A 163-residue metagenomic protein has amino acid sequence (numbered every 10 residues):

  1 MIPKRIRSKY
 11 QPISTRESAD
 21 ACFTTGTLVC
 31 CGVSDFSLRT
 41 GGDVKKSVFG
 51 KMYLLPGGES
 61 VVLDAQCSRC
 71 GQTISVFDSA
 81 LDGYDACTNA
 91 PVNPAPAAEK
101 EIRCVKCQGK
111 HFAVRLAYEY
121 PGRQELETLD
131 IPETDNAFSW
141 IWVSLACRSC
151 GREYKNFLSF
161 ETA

Functional and structural regions predicted by a protein language model:
P3-S14, C22-G58, D64, S75-P94 (+1 more regions): Short recognition patches in nucleic-acid-associated and regulatory proteins
E17: A short, highly charged nucleic-acid-interacting micro-segment common to nuclease and nuclease-linked defense proteins
E59-Q72, I141-R152: Cysteine-rich micro-motifs
L129-A163: Acidic, proline/glycine-rich low-complexity IDRs
